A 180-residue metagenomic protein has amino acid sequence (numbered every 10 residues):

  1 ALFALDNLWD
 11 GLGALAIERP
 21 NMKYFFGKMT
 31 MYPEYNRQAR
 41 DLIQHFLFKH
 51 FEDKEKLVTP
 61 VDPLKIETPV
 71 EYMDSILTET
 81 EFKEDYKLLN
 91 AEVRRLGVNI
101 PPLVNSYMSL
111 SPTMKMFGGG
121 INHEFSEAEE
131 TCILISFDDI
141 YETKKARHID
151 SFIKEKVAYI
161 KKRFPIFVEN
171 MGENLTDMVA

Functional and structural regions predicted by a protein language model:
A1-M114, G118, F125: Acyl-donor binding region in acyl/amide transferases
L12-A14, K49-K54, Y141-A146, K156-K161: Glycine-rich loops and low-complexity Gly/Arg-rich segments that provide flexible linkers or classic glycine-based
P33, F48-K49, D139-Y141, K154 (+1 more regions): Short, intrinsically disordered/low-complexity patches at protein termini and at juxtamembrane boundaries
L42, C132-L134, Y159: Alpha-helix boundary/capping detector
T68-D74, A146-H148, R163-M171: Short, highly charged low-complexity linear segments
V98, A128-C132, D138-I140, I166 (+2 more regions): Extended effector regions of multi-domain proteins
V104, K115-I153: C-terminal/domain-terminus segments
F152-A180: Short, cationic low-complexity segments
